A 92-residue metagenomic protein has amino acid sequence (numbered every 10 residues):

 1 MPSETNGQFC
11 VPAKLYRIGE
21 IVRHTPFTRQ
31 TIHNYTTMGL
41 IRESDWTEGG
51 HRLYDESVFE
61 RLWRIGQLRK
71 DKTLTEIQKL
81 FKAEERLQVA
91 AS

Functional and structural regions predicted by a protein language model:
M1-H24, T37-M38, R42-E48, L53-S92: Arg/Lys-rich, alpha-helical DNA-contact motif
F27: Short glycine/serine/threonine/alanine-rich loop segments
Q30: Key DNA-contact positions within bacterial/archaeal DNA-binding proteins
